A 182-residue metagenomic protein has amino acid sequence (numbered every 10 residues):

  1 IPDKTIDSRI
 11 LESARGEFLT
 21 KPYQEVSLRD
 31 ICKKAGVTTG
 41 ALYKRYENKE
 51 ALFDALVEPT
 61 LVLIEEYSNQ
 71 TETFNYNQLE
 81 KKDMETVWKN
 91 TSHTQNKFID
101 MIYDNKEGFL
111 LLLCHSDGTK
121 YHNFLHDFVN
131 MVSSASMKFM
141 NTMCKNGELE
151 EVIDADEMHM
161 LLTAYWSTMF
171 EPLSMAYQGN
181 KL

Functional and structural regions predicted by a protein language model:
I1-D3: N-terminal intrinsically disordered/low-complexity leader segments
T5-I6, V37: The short coil/loop that forms the "turn" connecting the two helices of the helix-turn-helix
R9-G16, T20, D30, K34 (+5 more regions): Alpha-helical structural segments
G36-Y46: Short hydrophobic/aromatic patch on the recognition helix
F74-K82, N96-T119: Amphipathic alpha-helical segments used for helix-helix packing
K97-E107, T119-N146, H159-T163: Amphipathic alpha-helical packing segments from all-alpha helical-bundle domains
M140-L182: Hydrophobic/aromatic-rich alpha-helical bundle segments in the mid-to-C-terminal region
